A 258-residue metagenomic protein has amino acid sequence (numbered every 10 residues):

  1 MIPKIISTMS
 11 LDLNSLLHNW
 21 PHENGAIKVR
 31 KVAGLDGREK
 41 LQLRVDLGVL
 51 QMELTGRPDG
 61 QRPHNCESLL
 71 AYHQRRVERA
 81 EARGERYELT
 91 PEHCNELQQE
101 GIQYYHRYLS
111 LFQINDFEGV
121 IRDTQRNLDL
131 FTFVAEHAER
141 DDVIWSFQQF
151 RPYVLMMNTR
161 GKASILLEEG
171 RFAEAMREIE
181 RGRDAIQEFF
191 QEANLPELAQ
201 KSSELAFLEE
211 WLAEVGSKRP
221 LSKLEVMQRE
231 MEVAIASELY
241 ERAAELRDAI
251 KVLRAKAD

Functional and structural regions predicted by a protein language model:
I2-V134: N-terminal alpha-helical interaction modules that lie
A80-A82, P152-E168, A199-K223: Alpha-helical linker/edge segments of TPR/alpha-solenoid repeat scaffolds and analogous pre-/post-domain helices
L89, E136-P152, Q191-S202: Acidic, Ser/Thr-rich low-complexity linear motifs
Y104-Y105, D123, P152, T159 (+1 more regions): TPR repeat positional signature
R107-L111, N115, M156, G161-S164 (+1 more regions): Conserved small-residue packing positions in alpha-helical repeats and bundles
F112, F117, D123-T124, F131 (+5 more regions): Inward-facing hydrophobic residues that define packing positions of alpha-helical scaffold repeats
R122, D129, E174-R177, R229 (+2 more regions): Primarily a tetratricopeptide repeat
L130-V134, A138, I186-A193, L253-R254: Alpha-helical junction/boundary sensor with strong preference for TPR arrays
